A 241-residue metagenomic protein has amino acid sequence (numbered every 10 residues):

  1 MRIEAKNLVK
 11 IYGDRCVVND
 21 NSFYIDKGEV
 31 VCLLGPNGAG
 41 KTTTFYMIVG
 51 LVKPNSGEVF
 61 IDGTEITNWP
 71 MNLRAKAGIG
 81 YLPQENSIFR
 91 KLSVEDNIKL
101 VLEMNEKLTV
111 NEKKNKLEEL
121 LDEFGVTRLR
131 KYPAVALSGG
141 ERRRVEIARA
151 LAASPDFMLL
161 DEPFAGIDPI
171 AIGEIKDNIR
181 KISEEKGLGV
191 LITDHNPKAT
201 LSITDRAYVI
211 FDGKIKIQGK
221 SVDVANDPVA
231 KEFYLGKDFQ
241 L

Functional and structural regions predicted by a protein language model:
I3, V18-D20: Conserved structural motif at the start of ABC-family nucleotide-binding domains
L34-P36: The feature captures the beta-strand-to-loop junction immediately N-terminal to the Walker
V49: Helix-to-loop junction immediately C-terminal to a conserved catalytic motif
V110-L129, R180, V229: Conserved ABC ATPase "signature" region
P133-L137, E141: Conserved ABC ATPase signature
S154: Conserved catalytic motifs of ABC-family nucleotide-binding domains
M158-E162: Catalytic Walker B motif of ABC-type/P-loop ATPase nucleotide-binding domains
